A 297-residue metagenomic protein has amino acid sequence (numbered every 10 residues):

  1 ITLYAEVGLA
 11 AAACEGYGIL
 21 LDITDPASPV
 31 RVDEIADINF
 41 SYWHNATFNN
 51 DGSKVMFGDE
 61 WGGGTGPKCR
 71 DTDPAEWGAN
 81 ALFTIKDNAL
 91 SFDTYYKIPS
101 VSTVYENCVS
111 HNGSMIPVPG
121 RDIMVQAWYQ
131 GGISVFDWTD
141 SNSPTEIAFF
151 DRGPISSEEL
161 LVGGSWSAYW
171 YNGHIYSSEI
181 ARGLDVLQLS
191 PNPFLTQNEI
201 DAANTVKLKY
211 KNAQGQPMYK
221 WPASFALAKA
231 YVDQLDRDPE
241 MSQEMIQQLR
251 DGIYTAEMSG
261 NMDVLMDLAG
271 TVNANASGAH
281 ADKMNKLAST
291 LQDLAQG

Functional and structural regions predicted by a protein language model:
I1-L235: Feature marking well-ordered beta-strand scaffolds used for ligand recognition
N198-G297: Soluble extracellular-acting proteins and domains
